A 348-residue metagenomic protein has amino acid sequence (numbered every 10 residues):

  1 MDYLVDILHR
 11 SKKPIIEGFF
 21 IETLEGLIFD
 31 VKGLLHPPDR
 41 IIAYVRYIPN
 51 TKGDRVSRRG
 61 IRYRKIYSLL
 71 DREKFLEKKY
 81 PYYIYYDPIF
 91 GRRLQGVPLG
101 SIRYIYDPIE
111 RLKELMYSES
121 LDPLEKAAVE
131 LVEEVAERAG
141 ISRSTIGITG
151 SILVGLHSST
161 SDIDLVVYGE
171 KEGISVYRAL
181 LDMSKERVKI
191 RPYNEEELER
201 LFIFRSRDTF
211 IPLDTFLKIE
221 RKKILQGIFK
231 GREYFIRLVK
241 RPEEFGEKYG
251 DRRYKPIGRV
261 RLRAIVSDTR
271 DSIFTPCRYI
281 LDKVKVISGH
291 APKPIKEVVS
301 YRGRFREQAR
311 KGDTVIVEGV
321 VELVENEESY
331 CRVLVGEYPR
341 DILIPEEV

Functional and structural regions predicted by a protein language model:
M1-T160, Y168-V348: Catalytic core of pol beta-like nucleotidyltransferases
